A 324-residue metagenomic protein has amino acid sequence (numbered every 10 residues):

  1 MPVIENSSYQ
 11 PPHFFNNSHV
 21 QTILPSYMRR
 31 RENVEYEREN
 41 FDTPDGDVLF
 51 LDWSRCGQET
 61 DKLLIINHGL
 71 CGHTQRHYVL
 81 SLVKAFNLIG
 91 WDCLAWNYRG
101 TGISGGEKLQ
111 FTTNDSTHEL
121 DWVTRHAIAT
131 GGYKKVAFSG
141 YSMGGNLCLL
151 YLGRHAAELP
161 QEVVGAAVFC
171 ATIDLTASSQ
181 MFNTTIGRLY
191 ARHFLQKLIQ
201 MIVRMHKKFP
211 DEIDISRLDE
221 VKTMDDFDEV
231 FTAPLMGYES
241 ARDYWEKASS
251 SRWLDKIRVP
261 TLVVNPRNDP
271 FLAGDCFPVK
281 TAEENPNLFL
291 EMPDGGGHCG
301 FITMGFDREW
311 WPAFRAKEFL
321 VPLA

Functional and structural regions predicted by a protein language model:
F14-E59, I302-M304: N-terminal cap/lid segment of alpha/beta-hydrolase-fold proteins
D61-G69: Short beta-strand element of the alpha/beta-hydrolase
Y78-A95: Short amphipathic alpha-helix adjacent to the substrate-entry channel of hydrolases
A85, R99-A137: Catalytic nucleophile-loop/oxyanion-hole region of alpha/beta-hydrolase and closely related hydrolase-like folds
A129-L235: Alpha/beta-hydrolase-fold enzymes
I257, V263-N265: Short beta-strand/loop motif that positions the catalytic acidic residue of the alpha/beta-hydrolase fold
E283-C299: Catalytic histidine neighborhood in serine/cysteine hydrolases with alpha/beta-hydrolase-type architecture
G296-W310: Catalytic histidine-centered segment of alpha/beta-hydrolase-like enzymes
